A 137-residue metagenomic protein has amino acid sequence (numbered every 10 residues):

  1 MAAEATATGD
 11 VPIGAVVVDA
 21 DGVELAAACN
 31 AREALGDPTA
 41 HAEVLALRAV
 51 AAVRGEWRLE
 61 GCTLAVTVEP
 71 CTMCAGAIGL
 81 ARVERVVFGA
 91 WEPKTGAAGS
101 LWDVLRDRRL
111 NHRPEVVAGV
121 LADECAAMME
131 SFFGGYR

Functional and structural regions predicted by a protein language model:
M1-T8, P70-R137: Zinc-dependent deaminase
G9-I13, E60: Short, basic and Ser/Thr-rich N-terminal targeting/leader segments
I13-G14, E43, G76, M129: Alpha-helical structural signal
I13-G22: Short beta-strand scaffold segments in enzyme catalytic cores
A34-L45, A49: A short, polar/charged loop-to-alpha-helix boundary motif
E56-V68: Immediate flanking context of iron-sulfur cluster ligation sites
